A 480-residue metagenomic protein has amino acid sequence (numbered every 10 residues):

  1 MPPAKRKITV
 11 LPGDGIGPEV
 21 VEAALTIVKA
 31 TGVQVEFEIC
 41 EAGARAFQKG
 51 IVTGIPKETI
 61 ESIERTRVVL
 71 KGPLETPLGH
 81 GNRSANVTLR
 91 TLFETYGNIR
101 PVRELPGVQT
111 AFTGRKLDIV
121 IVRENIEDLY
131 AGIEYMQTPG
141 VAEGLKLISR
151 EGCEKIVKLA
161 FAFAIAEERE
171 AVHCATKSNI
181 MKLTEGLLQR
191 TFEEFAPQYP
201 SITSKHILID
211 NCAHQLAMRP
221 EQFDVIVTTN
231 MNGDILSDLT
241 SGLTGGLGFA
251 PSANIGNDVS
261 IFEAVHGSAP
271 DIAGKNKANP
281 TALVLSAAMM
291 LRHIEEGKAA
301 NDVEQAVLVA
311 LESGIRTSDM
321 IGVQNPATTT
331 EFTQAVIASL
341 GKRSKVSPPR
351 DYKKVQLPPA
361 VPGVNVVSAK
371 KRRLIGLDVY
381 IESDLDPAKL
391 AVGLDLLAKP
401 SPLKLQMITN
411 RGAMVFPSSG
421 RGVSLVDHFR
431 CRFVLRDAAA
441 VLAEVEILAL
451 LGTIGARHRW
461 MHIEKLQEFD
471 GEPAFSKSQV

Functional and structural regions predicted by a protein language model:
T9-T31, T138-I209: Glycine-rich phosphate/diphosphate-binding loop of Rossmann-like nucleotide-binding domains
D14-G17, R67, V122, A160 (+4 more regions): Buried hydrophobic positions in well-ordered alpha/beta secondary-structure cores of metabolic enzymes
Q34-K57, H214-L216: N-terminal beta-loop-helix "entrance" segment that forms/cooperates in small-molecule cofactor or anionic ligand
V35-I39, E167-T176, Y199-I207, E296-A306 (+4 more regions): Flexible, glycine/charged-enriched surface loops at secondary-structure junctions
A46, A217-D302, V309-S313, R421: Glycine-rich phosphate/nucleotide-binding loop
Q48-E143, M231-G233: N-terminal glycine-rich phosphate/adenylate-binding segment common to multiple enzyme folds
E61-L78, I202-D258, S339, S344: Glycine-rich phosphate-binding loop
G341, K345-V480: C-terminal non-catalytic interaction/assembly regions of soluble proteins
